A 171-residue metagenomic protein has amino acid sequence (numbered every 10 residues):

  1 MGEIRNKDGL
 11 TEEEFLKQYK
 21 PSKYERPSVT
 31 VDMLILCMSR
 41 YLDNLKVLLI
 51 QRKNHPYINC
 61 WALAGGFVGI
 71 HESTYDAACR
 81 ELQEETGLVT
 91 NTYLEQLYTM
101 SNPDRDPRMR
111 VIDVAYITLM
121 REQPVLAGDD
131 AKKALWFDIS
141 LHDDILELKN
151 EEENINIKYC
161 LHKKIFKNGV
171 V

Functional and structural regions predicted by a protein language model:
R5-N6: Long, charge-rich, low-complexity alpha-helical segments
L10-L63, Y75, T90: N-terminal strand-loop-strand
V68-V171: Unchanged
